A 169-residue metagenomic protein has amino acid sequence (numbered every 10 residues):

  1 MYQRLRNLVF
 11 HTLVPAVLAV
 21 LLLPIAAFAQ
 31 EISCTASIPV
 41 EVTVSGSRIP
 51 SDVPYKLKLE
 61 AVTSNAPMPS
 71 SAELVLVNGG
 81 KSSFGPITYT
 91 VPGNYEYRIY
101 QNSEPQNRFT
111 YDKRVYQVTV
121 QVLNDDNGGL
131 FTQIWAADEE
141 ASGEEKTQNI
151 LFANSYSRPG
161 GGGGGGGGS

Functional and structural regions predicted by a protein language model:
Y2-S169: Solvent-exposed loop/turn and edge beta-strand elements of beta-rich ligand-binding domains
